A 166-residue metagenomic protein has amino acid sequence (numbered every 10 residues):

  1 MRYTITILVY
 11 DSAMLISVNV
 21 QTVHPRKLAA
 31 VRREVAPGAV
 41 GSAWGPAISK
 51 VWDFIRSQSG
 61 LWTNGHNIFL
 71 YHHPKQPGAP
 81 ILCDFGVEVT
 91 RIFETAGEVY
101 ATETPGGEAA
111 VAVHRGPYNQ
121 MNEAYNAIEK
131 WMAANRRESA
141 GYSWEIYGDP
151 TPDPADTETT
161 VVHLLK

Functional and structural regions predicted by a protein language model:
M1-K166: A solvent-exposed interaction/effector surface
